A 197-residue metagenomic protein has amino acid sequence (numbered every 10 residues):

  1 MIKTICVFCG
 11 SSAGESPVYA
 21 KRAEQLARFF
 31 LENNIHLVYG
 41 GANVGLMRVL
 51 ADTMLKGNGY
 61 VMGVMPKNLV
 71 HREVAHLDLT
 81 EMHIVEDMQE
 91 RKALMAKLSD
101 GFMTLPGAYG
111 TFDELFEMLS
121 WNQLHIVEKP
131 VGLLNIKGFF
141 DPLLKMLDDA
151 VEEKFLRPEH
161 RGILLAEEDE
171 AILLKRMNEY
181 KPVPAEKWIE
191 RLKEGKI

Functional and structural regions predicted by a protein language model:
M1-L98, G138-A171, R176, Y180-I197: A cross-family phosphate/adenosyl-ligand binding-site feature
G41, M65, V85-E86, L105-G107 (+3 more regions): Short beta->alpha connector loops at strand-helix junctions that form conserved, small/polar/Pro-enriched
R91-H125, P184-I189: Active-site/ligand-binding-proximal alpha/beta "capping" segment
D100, V127-K129, G162: Short glycine-/polar-rich loops that comprise or flank the Walker A/P-loop and associated switch/sensor motifs
A108-G110, L124-I126, K137-F139, E170-A171: Short acidic/polar capping segments at secondary-structure boundaries
